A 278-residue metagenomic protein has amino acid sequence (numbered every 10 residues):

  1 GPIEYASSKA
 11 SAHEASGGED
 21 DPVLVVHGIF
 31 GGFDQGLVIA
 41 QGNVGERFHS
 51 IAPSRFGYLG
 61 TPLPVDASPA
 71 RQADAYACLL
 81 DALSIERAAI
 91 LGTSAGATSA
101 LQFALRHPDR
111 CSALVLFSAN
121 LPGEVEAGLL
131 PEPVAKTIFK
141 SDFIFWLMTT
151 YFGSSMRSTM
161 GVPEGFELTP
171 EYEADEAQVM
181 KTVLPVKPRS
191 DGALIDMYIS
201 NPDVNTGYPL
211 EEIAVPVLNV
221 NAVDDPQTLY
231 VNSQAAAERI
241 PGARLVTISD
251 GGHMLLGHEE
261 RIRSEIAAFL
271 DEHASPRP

Functional and structural regions predicted by a protein language model:
S8-K9, A15-G60: Conserved HGGG/HGGXW glycine-rich cap/lid loop of the alpha/beta-hydrolase fold
R71-A89: Conserved acidic catalytic loop of the alpha/beta-hydrolase fold
R87-E126: Conserved hydrolase catalytic core segment
L114-I144: Flexible "cap/lid" loop of the alpha/beta hydrolase fold
L130-A135, D142-Y208: Alpha/beta-hydrolase
I213, N219-N221: Short beta-strand/loop motif that positions the catalytic acidic residue of the alpha/beta-hydrolase fold
P226-N232: Conserved alpha/beta-hydrolase "acid-adjacent" motif
A243-P278: Catalytic active-site module of serine/aspartate enzymes centered on a nucleophile-bearing elbow/loop
